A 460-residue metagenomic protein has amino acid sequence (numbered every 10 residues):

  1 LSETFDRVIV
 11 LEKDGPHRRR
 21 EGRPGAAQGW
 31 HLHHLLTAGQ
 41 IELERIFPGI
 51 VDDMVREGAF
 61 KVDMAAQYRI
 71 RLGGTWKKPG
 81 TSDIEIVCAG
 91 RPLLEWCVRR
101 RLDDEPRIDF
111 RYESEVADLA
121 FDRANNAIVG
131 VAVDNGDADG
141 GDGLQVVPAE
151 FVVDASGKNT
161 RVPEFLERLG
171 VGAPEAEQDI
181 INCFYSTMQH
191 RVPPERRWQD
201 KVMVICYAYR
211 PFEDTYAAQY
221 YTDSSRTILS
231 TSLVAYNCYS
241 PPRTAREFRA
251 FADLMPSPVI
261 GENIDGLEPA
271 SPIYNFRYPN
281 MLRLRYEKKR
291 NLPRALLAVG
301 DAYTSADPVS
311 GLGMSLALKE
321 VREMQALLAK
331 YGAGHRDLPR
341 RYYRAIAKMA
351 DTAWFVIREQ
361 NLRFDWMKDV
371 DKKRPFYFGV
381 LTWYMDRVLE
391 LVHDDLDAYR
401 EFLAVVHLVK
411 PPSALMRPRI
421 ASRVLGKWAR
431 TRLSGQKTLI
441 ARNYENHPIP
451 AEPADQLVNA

Functional and structural regions predicted by a protein language model:
L1, R18, F47, V55-Q67 (+5 more regions): Membrane-embedded alpha-helical bundles of multi-pass transporters/translocases, especially carrier/permease families
L1-H17: N-terminal Rossmann-like FAD-binding beta1-loop-alpha1 element of flavoenzymes
T4, R19-R69: N-terminal FAD cofactor-binding segment of flavoenzymes
H34-L35, T81-R100, A155, R161 (+1 more regions): Short beta-strand to alpha-helix junction loop
L72-R91, G130, L233-Y236: Helix-loop-beta segment of a Rossmann-like dinucleotide-binding subdomain
D104-P256: Predominantly flavin-linked oxidoreductase catalytic cores and closely associated redox partners
N237-A353: FAD/FMN-dependent oxidoreductases across multiple families
Q325-A460: C-terminal helical "tail/cap" subdomain of flavin- and related membrane-associated enzymes
